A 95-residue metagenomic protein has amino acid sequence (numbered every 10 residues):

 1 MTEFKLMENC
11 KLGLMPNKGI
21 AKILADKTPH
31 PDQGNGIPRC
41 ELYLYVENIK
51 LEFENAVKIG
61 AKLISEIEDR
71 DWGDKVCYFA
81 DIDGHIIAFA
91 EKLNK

Functional and structural regions predicted by a protein language model:
M1-E47, F53-A80, E91-K95: Vicinal oxygen chelate
D83: Conserved ATPase active-site switch/coordination loops adjacent to the nucleotide-binding site
